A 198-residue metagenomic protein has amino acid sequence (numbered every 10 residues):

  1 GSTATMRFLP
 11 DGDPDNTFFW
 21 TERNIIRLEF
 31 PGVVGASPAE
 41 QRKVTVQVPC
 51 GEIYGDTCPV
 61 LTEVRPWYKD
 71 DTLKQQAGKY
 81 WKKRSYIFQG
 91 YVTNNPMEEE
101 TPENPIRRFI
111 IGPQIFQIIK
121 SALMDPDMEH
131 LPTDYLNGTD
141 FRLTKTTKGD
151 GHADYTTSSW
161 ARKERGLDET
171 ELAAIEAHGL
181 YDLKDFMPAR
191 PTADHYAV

Functional and structural regions predicted by a protein language model:
G1-P132, A189-A197: OB-fold ssDNA-binding interfaces and closely related basic DNA-contact patches used across DNA replication/repair
P105-D182: Extended serine/threonine-enriched, polar tracts that run as long, contiguous segments within proteins
E176-V198: Glycine- and charge-enriched low-complexity intrinsically disordered segments
